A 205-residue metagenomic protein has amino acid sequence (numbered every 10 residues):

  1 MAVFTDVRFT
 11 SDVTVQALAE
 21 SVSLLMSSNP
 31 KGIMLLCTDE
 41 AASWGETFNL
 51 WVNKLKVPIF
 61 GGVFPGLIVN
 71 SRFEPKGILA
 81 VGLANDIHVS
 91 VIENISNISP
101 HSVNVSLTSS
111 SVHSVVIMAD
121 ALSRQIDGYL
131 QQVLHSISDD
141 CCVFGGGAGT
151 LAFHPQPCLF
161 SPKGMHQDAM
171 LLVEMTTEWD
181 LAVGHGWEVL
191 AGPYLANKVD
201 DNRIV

Functional and structural regions predicted by a protein language model:
M1-K54, P58, G62-V205: Small-residue-enriched flexible segments
